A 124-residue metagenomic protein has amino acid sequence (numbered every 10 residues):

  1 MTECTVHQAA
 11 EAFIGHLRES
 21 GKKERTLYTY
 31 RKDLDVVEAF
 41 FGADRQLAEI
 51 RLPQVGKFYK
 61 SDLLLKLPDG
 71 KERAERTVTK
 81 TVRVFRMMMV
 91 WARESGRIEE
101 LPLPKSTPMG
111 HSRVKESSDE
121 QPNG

Functional and structural regions predicted by a protein language model:
M1-E3, E19: N-terminal helical hairpins
E11-R25, R31-S118: N-terminal core-binding DNA-recognition domain of tyrosine recombinases/integrases
